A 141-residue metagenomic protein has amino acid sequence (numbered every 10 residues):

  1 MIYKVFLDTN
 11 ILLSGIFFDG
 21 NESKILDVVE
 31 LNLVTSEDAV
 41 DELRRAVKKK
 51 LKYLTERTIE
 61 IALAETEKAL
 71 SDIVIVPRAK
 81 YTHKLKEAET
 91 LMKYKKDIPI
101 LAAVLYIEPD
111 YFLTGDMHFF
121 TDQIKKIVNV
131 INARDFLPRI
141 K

Functional and structural regions predicted by a protein language model:
M1-S36: Short, well-structured N-terminal submotif of metal-dependent ribonuclease cores
D8, D97, D116: Acidic active-site catalytic centers that drive phospho-/nucleotidyl reactions and related ester hydrolyses
L12, A39, I100, H118-F119 (+1 more regions): Alpha-helix capping/helix-boundary segments
G15, H83-K86, T121-D122: Short, solvent-exposed loop/turn segments at secondary-structure junctions
D19-E22, D27, K48-K49, K126-N129: Short, glycine/charged-enriched secondary-structure capping and boundary segments
V28-V29, V34-K86: PIN-domain endoribonuclease scaffold, especially VapC-family toxins
D72-Y111: Active-site neighborhoods of divalent-metal-dependent phosphate/nucleic-acid chemistry enzymes
L105-L113, M117-K141: Acidic, PIN/NYN-like endoribonuclease modules and their adjacent C-terminal/linker elements
